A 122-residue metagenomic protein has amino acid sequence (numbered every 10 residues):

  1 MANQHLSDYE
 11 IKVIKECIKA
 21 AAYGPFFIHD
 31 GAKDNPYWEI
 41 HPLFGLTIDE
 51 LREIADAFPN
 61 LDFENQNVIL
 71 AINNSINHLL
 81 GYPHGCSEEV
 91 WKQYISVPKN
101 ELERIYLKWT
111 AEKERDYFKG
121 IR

Functional and structural regions predicted by a protein language model:
M1-R122: Positively charged, low-complexity terminal tracts and the immediately adjacent first secondary-structure elements
